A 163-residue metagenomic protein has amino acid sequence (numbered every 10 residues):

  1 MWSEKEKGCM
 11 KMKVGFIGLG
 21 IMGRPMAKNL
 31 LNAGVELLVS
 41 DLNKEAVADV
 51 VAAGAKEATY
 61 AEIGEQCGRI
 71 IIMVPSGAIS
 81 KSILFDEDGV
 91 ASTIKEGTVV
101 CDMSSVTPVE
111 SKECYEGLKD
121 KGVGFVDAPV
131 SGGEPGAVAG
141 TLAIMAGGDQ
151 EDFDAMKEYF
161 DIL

Functional and structural regions predicted by a protein language model:
G8-I72, E134: NAD(P)+-binding Rossmann beta1-loop-alpha1 motif at the extreme N-terminus of oxidoreductases
L19, S105-L163: Rossmann-fold dinucleotide-binding core
N29, A33, S40, A53 (+4 more regions): Change "in soluble alpha/beta enzymes" to "in soluble alpha/beta proteins
L42-N43, S76, D149: Residues in the short beta-alpha loop(s) of Rossmann-like NAD(P)-binding domains
A53-A55, I71, P75, L118 (+1 more regions): Short low-complexity, flexible loop/linker segments enriched in glycine and/or proline with clustered acidic
Y60-F125: Rossmann-fold NAD(P) dinucleotide-binding segment
